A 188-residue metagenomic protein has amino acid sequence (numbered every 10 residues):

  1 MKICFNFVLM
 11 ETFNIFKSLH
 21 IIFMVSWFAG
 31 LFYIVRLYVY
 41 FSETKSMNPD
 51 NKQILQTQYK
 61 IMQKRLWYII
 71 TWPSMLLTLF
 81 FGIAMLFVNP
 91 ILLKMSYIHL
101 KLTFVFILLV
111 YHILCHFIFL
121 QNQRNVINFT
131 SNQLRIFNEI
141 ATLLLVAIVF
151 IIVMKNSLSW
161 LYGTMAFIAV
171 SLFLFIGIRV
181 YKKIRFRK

Functional and structural regions predicted by a protein language model:
F5-K188: Polytopic transmembrane helical bundles with strong interfacial aromatic enrichment
